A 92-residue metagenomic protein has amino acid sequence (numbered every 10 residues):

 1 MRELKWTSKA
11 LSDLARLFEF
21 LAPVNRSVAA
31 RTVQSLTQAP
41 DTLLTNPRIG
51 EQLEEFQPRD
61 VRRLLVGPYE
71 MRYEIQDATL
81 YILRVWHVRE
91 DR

Functional and structural regions predicted by a protein language model:
M1-V61, T79: Basic, Lys/Arg-enriched alpha-helical interface segments
A30, V66-R92: Enriched for short, Lys/Arg-rich terminal
